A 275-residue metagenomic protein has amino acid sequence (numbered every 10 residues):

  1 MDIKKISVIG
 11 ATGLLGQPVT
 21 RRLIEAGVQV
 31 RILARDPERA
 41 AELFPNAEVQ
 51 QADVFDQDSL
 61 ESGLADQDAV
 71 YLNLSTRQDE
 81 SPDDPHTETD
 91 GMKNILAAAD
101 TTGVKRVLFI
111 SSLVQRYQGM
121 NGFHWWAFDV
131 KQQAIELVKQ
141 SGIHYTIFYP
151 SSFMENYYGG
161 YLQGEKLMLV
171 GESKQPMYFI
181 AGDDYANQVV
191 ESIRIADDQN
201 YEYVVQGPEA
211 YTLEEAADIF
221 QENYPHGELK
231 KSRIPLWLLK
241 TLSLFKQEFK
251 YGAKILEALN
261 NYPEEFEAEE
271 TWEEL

Functional and structural regions predicted by a protein language model:
D2-L43, F55-D58, T76-P85, D100-R106 (+2 more regions): Oxidoreductase cofactor-interface core, primarily capturing Rossmann-like NAD(P)-dependent enzymes
P45-D68: Conserved Rossmann-fold cofactor-binding substructure of NAD(P)-dependent oxidoreductases
V70, V107: Receiver (REC) domain switch-region micro-motif
T87-M92: Aromatic "clamp/platform" in nucleotide-sugar-dependent glycosyltransferases that forms part of the donor/acceptor
A99, S192-I193, F266, L275: Hydrophobic residues in alpha-helical segments
D198, I234-L275: A hydrophobic C-terminal alpha-helical subdomain
